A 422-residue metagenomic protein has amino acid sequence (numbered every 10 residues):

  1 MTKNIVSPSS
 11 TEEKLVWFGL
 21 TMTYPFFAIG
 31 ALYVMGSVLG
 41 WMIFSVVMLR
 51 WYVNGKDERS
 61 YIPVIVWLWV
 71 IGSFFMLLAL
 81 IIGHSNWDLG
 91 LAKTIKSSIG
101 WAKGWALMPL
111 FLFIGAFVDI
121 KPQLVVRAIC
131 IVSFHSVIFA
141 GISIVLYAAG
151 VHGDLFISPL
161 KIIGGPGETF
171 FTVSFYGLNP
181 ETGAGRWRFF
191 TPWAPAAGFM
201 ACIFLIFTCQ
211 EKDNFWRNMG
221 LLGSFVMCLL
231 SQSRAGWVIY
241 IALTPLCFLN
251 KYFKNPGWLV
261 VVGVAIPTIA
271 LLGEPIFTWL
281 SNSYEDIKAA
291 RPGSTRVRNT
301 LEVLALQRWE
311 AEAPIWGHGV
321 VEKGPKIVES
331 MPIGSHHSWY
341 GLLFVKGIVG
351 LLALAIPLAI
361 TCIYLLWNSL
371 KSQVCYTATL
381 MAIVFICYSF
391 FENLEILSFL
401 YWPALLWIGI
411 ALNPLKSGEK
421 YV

Functional and structural regions predicted by a protein language model:
K3, F215-R217, T244-P245, K346-I386: Hydrophobic transmembrane alpha-helices and their immediate junctions
E12-P25, Y364-N393, Y401-W407: Loop-to-helix entry and N-terminal half of a specific, functionally important transmembrane alpha helix in multi-pass
L15-F27, M42-F113, I138, I383-Y388: N-terminal hydrophobic segments of proteins, predominantly signal-anchor/transmembrane helices of inner/organellar
G40-M48, T379-Y388, N393-V422: Transmembrane alpha-helices of multi-pass inner-membrane enzymes
I65-S73, F113-G164: Interfacial loop-to-transmembrane-helix boundary motif in multi-pass membrane proteins
L77, I81-I82, G141-V151, K251-A289 (+1 more regions): A membrane-periplasm/extracellular boundary helix in multi-pass inner-membrane enzymes that assemble envelope glycans
V126-V151, G165-S231, W237-L249: Alpha-helical transmembrane segments of multi-pass inner-membrane proteins
F277-K346, L365-L370: Long extracytoplasmic/lumenal interhelical loops at the membrane interface of multi-pass membrane proteins
